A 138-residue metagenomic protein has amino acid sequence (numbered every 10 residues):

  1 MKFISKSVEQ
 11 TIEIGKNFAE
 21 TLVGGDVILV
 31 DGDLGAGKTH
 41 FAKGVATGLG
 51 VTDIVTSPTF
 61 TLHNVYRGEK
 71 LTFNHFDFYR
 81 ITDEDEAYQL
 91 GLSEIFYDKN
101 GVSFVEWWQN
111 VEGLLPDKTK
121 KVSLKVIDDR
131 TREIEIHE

Functional and structural regions predicted by a protein language model:
M1, T47, D83-A87, S93-E138: Short phosphate-coordinating micro-motif centered on Lys-Gly-acidic
M1-N17: N-terminal pre-Walker A segment at the start of P-loop NTPase domains
I28-V30: Hydrophobic anchor at the beta1->P-loop junction of P-loop NTPases
L34-G35: Walker A (P-loop) phosphate-binding loop of P-loop NTPases
K38: Conserved lysine of the Walker
V51-Y66: Short beta-strand-centered segment that lines the nucleotide-binding/catalytic pocket of NTP-utilizing
Y66-I95: Mid-chain, well-packed structural core segment of small domains
